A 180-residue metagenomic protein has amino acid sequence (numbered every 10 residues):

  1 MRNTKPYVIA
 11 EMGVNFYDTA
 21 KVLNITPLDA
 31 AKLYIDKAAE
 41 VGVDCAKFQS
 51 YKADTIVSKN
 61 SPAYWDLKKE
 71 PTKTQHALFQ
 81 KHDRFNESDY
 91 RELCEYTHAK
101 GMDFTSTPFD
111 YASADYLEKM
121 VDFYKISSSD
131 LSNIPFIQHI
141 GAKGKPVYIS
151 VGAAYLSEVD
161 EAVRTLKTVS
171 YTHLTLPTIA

Functional and structural regions predicted by a protein language model:
V8-A10, A46-F48, F104-S106, Y124-I126 (+2 more regions): Hydrophobic faces of well-ordered beta-strands that scaffold small-molecule active sites in alpha/beta enzyme cores
A10-A30, F79-H82, D103-T105: Active-site mouth loops of central-metabolism enzymes
E11, A38, L117, S150: Conserved, mostly hydrophobic/aromatic
L33-Q49: Catalytic domains of carbohydrate-active enzymes, especially glycoside hydrolases
C45-R84: Glycine-rich, proline-tolerant flexible connector loops at the mouths of alpha/beta enzymes
E70-N133: Active-site beta->alpha loop and helix N-cap motifs at the rims of alpha/beta catalytic domains
I126-G144, Y155-A162: Active-site-adjacent beta->alpha loops and helix N-cap segments on the catalytic face of soluble alpha/beta enzymes
T172-T178: Conserved small/polar residues in nucleotide/adenosyl-binding loops
